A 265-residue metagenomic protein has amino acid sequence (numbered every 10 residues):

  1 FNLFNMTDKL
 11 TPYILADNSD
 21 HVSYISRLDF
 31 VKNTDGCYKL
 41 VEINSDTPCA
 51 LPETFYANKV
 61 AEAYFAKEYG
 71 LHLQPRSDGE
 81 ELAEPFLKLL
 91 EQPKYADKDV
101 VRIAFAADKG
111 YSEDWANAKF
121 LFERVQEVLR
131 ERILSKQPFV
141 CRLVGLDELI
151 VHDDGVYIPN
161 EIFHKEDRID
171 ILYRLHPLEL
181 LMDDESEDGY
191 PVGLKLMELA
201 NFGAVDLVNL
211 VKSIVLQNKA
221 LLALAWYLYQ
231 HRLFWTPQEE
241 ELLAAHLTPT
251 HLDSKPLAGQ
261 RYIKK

Functional and structural regions predicted by a protein language model:
F1-P12, V100: Low-complexity, highly charged intrinsically disordered N-terminal segments that act as targeting/localization
T7-A16, F105, L247: Short Pro/Gly-enriched beta-strand edge/turn motifs at strand-loop
H21, V31-C37, S45-K265: Domain-scale recognition of functional cores that engage charged ligands
I25-L28: Short glycine-rich loop/turn motifs
